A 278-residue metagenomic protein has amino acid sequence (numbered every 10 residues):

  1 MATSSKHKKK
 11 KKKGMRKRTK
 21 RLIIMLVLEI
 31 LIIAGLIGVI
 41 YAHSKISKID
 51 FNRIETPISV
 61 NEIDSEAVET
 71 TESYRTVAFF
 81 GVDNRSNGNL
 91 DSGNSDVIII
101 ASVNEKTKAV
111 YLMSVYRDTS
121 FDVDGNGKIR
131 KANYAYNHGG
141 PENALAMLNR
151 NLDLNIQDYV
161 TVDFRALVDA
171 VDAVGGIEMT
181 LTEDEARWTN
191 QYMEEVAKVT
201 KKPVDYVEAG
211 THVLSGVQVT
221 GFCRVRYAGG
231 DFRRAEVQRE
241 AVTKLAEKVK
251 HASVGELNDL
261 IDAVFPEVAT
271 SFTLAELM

Functional and structural regions predicted by a protein language model:
A2-M278: Non-catalytic, solvent-exposed segments at the cell envelope interface
